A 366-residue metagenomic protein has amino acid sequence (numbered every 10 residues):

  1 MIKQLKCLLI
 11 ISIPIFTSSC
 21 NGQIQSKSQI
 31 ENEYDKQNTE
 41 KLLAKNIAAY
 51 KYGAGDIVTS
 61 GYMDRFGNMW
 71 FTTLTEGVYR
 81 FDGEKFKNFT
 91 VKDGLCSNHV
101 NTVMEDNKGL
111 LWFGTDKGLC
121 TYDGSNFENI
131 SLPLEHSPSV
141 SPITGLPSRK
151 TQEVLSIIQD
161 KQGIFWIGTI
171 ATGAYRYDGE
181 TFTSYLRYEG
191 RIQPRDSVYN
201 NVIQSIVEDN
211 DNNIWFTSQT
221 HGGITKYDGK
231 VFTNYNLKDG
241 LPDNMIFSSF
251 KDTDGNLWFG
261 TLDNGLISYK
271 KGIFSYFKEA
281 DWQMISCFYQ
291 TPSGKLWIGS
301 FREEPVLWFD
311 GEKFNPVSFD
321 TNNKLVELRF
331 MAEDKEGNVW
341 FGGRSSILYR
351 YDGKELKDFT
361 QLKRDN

Functional and structural regions predicted by a protein language model:
I2-N366: Carboxylate-rich, polar loop motifs that coordinate divalent cations or form catalytic acidic clusters
